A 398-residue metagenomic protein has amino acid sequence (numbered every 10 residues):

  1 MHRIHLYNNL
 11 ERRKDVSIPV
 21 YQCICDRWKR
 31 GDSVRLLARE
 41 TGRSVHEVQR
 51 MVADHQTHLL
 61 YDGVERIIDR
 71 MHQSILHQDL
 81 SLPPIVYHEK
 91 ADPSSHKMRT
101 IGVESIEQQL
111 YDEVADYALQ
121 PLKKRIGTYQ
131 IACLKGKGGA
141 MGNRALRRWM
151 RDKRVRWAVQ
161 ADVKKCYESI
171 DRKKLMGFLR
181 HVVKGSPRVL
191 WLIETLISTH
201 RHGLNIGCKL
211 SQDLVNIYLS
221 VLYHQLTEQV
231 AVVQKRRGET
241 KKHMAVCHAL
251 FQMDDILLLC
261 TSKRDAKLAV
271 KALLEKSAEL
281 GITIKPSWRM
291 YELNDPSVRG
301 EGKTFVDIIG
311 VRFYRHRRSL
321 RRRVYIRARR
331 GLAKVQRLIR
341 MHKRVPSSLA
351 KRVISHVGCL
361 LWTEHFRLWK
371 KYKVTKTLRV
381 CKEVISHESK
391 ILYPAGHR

Functional and structural regions predicted by a protein language model:
M1-Q73, S389-R398: Non-catalytic, polymerase-adjacent accessory regions of viral genome-replication enzymes
A53-H55, P83-L110, I126-K137, I197-I217 (+1 more regions): Short, conserved non-catalytic motifs in the polymerase core
I67-D79, A266-G281, A328: Inter-domain linker/hinge segments that demarcate the starts of reverse transcriptase and RNase H-type modules
S74-I75, R148-L274, E292, F305: Conserved polymerase palm-domain catalytic core
Q109, E113, H224, A231-T240 (+3 more regions): Right-hand nucleic-acid polymerase module
Y111-D171: Active-site-proximal segment of RNA-dependent polymerases
C133-G142, A249, M290-V298: Beta-rich nucleic-acid/ligand-interaction surfaces
